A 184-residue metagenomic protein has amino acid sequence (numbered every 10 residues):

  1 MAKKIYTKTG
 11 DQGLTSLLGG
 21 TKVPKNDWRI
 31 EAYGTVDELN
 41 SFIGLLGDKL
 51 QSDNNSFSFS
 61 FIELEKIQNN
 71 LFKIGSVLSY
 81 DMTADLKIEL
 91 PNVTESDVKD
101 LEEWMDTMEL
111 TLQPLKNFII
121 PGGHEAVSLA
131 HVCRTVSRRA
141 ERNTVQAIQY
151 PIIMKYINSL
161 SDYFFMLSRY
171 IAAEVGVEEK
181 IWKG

Functional and structural regions predicted by a protein language model:
M1-G184: Phosphate/pyrophosphate-binding loop motifs in nucleotide- or prenyl diphosphate-using proteins
